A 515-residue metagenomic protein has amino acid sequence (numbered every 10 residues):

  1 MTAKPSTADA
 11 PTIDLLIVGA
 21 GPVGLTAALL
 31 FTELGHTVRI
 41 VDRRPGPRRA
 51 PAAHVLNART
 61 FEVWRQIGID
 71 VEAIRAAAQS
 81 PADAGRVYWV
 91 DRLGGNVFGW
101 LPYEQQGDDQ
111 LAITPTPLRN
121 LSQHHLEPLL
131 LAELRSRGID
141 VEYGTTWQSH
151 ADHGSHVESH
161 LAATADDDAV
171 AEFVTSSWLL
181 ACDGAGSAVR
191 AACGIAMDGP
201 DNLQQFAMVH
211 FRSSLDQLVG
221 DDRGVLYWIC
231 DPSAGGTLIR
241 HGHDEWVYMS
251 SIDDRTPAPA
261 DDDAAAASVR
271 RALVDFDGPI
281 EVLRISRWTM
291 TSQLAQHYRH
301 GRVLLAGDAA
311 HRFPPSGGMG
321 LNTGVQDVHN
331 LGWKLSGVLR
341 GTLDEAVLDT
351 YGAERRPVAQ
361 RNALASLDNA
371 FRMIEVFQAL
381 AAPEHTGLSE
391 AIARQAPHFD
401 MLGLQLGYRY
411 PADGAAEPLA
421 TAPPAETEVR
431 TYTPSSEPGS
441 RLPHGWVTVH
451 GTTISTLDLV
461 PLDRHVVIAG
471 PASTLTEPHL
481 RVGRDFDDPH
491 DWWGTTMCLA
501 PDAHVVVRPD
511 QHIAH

Functional and structural regions predicted by a protein language model:
A3-K4, G94, D263, A267 (+2 more regions): Conserved flavin/dinucleotide-binding core of flavoenzymes
A10-I40: N-terminal Rossmann-like FAD-binding beta1-loop-alpha1 element of flavoenzymes
P11-I13, D167-W178: Core beta-strand elements of the Rossmann-like FAD/NAD(P) dinucleotide-binding domain in flavoenzyme oxidoreductases
G19-A28, W64, L130, A181 (+4 more regions): Conserved mid-domain beta->alpha element of the FAD-binding
A52, L56-E133, I239: Active-site-adjacent segment of FAD-dependent monooxygenases/related oxidoreductases
I69, A132, A165, W178 (+1 more regions): Conserved FAD-binding catalytic core of PHBH/FMO-like flavoproteins
Y143-V157: A conserved short coil-to-beta-strand element within the FAD-binding core of flavoproteins
S336-W446, T452, P461-H465, P471-S473 (+1 more regions): C-terminal helical "tail/cap" subdomain of flavin- and related membrane-associated enzymes
